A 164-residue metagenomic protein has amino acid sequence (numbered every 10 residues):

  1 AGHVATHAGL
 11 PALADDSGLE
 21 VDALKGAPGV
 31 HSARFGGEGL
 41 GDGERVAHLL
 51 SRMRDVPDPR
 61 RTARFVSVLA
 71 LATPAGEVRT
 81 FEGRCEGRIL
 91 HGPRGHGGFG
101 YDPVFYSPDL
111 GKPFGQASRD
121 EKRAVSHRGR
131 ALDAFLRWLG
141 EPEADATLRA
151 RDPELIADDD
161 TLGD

Functional and structural regions predicted by a protein language model:
A1-D164: Anionic-ligand binding patches
